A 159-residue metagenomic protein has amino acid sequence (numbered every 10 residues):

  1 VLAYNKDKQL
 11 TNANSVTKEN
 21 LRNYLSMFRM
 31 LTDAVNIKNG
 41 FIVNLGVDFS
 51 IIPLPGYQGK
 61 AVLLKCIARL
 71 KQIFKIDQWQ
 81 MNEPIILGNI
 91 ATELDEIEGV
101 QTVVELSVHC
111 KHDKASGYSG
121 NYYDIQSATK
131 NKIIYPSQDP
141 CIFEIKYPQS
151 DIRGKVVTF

Functional and structural regions predicted by a protein language model:
V1-F159: Acidic, low-complexity glycine/serine/threonine-rich segments
